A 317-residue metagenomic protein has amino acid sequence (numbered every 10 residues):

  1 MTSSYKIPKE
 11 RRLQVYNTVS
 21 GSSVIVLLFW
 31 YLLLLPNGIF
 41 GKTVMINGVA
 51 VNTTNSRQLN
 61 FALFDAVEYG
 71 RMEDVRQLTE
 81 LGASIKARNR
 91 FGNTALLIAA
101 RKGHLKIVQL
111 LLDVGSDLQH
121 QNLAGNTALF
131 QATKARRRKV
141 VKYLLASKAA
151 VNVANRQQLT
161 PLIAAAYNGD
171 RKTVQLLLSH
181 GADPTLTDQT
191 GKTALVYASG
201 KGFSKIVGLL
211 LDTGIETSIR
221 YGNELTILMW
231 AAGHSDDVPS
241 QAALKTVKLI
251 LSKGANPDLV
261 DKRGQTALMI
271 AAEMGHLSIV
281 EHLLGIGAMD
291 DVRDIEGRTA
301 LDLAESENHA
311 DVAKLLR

Functional and structural regions predicted by a protein language model:
D74, K106-I107, K139-V140, K172-T173 (+4 more regions): Conserved ankyrin/ankyrin-like repeat signature
